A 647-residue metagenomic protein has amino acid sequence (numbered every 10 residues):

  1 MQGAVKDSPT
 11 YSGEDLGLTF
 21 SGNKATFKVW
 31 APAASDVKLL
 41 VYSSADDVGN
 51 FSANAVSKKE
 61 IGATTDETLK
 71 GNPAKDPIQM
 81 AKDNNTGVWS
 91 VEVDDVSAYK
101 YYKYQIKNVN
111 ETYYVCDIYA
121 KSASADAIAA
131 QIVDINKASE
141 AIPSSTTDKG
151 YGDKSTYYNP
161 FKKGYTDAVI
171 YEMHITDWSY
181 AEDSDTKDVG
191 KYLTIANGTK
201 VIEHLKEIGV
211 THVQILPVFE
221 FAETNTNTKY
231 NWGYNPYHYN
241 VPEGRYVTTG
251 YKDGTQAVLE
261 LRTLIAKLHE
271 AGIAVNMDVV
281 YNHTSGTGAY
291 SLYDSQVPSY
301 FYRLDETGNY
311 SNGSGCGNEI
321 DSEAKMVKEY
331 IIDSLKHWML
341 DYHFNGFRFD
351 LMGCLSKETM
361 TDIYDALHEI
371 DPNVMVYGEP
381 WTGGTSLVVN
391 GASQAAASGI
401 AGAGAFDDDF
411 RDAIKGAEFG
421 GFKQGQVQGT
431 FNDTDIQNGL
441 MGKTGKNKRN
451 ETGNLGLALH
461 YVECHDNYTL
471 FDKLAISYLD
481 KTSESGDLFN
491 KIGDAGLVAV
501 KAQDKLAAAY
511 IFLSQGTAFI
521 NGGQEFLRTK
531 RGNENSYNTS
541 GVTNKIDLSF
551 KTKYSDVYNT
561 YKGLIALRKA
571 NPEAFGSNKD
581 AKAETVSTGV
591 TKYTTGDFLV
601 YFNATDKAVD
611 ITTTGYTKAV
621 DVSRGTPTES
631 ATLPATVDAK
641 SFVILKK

Functional and structural regions predicted by a protein language model:
M1-G22, N50-K75, N84-E172, D177-T186: The feature marks proteins involved in alpha-glucan
N23-F27: Structural beta-strand segments of beta-rich domains
V29, Y104, M173, I215 (+8 more regions): Conserved, mostly hydrophobic/aromatic
A31-D36, D466, T605-K607, G615-Y616: Short proline/glycine-enriched turn/loop motifs at strand-loop junctions of beta-rich domains
Y99, E629-K647: C-terminal beta-strand-rich structural cap/linker in extracellular carbohydrate-active enzymes
V133, Y364-D365, E369-G522, F526-L527 (+2 more regions): Conserved alpha/beta catalytic core and glycan-binding cleft of carbohydrate-active enzymes
K162, H174-Y342, M360-D371, M375: Substrate-binding/active-site clefts of carbohydrate-active enzymes
D504, G516-N533, T543-V600, A604-T605: Glycan-recognition and catalytic regions of carbohydrate-active enzymes
